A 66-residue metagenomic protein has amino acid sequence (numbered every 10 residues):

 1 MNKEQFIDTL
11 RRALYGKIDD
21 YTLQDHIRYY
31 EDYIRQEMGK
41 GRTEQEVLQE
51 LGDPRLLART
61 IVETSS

Functional and structural regions predicted by a protein language model:
M1-H26: N-terminal leader/propeptide segments of preproteins
A13, Y30-D32, Q45-L48: Basic, Lys/Arg-rich alpha-helical nucleic-acid-recognition elements, primarily the DNA-binding modules of transcription
A13-K17, E37, T64: Conserved, well-folded catalytic cores of nucleic-acid-processing and energy-transducing macromolecular machines
Q24, R28, L51-G52: An alpha-helix initiation/capping motif
H26-G39: Amphipathic alpha-helical segments that form the core helices of the histone-fold
G39-S66: Cytosolic juxtamembrane regions of integral membrane proteins
